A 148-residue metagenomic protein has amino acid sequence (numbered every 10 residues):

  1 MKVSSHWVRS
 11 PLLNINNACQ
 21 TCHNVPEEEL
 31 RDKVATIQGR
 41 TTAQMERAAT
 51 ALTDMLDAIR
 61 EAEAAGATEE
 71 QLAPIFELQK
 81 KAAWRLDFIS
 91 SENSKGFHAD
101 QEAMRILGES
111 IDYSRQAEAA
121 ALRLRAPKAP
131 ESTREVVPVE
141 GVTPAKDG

Functional and structural regions predicted by a protein language model:
M1-E46, I89-Q101: Inter-heme linker and motif-flanking segments adjacent to c-type heme-binding CXXCH motifs in c-type cytochromes
V3, E28-K33, A58-A64, A126-S132: Short charge-dense sequence patches
V8, L12-L13, L30, L52 (+6 more regions): Generic detector of leucine side chains in alpha-helical contexts
N24-E27, T53, D57-R60, A64 (+4 more regions): Hydrophobic alpha-helix feature that most strongly marks membrane-spanning transmembrane helices and their immediate
I37-A83, R134-E135: Amphipathic, heptad-repeat alpha-helical segments
I75-G148: Histidine-centered catalytic/metal-binding microenvironments
